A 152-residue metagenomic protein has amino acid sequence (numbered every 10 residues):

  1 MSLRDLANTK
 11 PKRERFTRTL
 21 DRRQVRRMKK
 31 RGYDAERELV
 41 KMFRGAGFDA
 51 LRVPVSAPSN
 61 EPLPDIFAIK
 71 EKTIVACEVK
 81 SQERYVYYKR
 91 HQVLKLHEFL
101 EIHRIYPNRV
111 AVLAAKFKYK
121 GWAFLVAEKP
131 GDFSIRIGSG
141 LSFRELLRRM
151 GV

Functional and structural regions predicted by a protein language model:
M1-V55: Acidic-basic catalytic patches of nuclease active cores, encompassing PD-(D/E)XK and other metal-cofactor nuclease
S2-N8, R26-K30, I105, V110-V152: Domain-level recognition of nuclease-like catalytic cores that cleave nucleotide substrates
F43, I66-E83: Conserved catalytic cores of phosphodiester-cleaving nucleases, focusing on short active-site segments
R52, E78, L113-A115: Structural signal for conserved beta-strand scaffold positions within catalytic alpha/beta enzyme cores
P58-S59: Solvent-exposed loop/turn segments connecting transmembrane beta-strands in outer-membrane beta-barrel proteins
P62: Beta-rich catalytic cores
D65-A68, F124-V126: A short beta-strand motif that forms the metal-chelation/ATP-contact edge of phosphoryl-transfer active sites
I74, Q82-L113: Short, charged, amphipathic alpha-helix that recurs within catalytic cores of restriction-modification and other
